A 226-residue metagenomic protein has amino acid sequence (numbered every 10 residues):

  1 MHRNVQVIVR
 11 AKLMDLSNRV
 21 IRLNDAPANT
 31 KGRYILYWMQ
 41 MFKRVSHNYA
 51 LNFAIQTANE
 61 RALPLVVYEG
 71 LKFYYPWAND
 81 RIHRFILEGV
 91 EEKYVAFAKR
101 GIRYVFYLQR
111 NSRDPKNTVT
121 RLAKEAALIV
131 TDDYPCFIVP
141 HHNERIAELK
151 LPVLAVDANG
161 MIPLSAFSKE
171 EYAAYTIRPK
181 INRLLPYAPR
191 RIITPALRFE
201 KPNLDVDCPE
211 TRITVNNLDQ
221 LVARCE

Functional and structural regions predicted by a protein language model:
H2-F42, H47: N-terminal regions that are enriched for targeting/export leaders and immediately downstream pro/stem segments
K31, P163, E170-E226: Glycine/tryptophan-enriched, flexible segments
Y34, P64-V66, P152: Residues at the starts of beta-strands that form the adenosine-phosphate
Y37, V67-E69, F106, A155: Structural beta-sheet core signal
Q40, G70-K72, A158: Cofactor-binding loop segments of dinucleotide-utilizing enzymes, especially the Rossmann-like FAD- and NAD(P)+-binding
V45, F53-V66, F73-C136: N-terminal Rossmann-like or analogous alpha/beta NTP/dinucleotide-binding catalytic cores that position adenine
V45, Y75-W77, F137-P140, I162-S165 (+1 more regions): Short catalytic/ligand-binding loop motif for oxyanion handling, primarily in non-cytosolic enzymes, centered on
R110-A173, K180: Active-site neighborhoods of enzyme catalytic cores
